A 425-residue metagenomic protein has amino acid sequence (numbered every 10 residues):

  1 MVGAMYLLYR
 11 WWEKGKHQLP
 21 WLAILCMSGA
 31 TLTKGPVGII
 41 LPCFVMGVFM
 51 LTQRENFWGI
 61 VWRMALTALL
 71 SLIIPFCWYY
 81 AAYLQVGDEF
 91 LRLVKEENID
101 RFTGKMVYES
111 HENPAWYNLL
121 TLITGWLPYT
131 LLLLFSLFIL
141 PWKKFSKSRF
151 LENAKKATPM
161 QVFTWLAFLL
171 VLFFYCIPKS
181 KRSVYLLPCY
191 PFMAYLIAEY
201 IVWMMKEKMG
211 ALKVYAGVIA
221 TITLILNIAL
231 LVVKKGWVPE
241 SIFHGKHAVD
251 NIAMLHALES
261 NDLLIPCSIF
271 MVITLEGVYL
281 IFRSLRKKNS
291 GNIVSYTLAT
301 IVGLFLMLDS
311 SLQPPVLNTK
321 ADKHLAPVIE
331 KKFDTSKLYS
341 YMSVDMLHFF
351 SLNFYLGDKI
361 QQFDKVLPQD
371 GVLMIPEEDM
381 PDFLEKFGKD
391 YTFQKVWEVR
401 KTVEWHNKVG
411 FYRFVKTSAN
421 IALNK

Functional and structural regions predicted by a protein language model:
M1-M5, L41-V45, L186-A194: Hydrophobic core segments of transmembrane alpha-helices in multi-pass, intramembrane catalytic enzymes
V2-L19, I201: Membrane-interface transmembrane helices that cradle and orient dolichyl/undecaprenyl
G3-Y6, T31, M46, F135 (+2 more regions): Transmembrane alpha-helix boundary and packing residues in multipass membrane permease domains and related
L19-K34, L170-I177: Membrane-interface alpha helices of multi-pass inner-membrane proteins
G38-K179, S183, Y200, L212-P266: Transmembrane-lumen/periplasm boundary regions of multi-pass, lipid-linked membrane glycan transferases
R182-M204, N261-T274: Hydrophobic/aromatic-rich transmembrane helices and adjacent perimembrane loops
K206-H244, L263-L306: Signature aromatic-anchored transmembrane alpha helix within multi-pass, membrane-resident enzymes that catalyze glycan
P266-L280, V294-A419: Short periplasmic/luminal acceptor-recognition loop of GT-C membrane glycosyltransferases, typified by
